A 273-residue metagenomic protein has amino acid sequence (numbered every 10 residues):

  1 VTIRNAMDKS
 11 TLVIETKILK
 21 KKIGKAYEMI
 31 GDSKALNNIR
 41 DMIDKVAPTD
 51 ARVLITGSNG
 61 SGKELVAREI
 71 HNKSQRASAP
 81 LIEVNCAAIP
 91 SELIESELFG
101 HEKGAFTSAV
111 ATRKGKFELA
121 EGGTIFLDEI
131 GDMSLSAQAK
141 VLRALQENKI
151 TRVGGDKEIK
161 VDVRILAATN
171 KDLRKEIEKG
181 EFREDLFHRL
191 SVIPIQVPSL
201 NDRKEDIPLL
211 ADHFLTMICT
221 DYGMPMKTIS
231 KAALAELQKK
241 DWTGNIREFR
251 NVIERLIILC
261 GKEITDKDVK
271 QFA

Functional and structural regions predicted by a protein language model:
V1-R4, I14, D32-A35, S74-A79 (+2 more regions): Nucleotide-binding/hydrolysis machinery
T2-N5, N38, E69, E97 (+6 more regions): Alpha-helical transmission elements in cytosolic ATPase-linked domains
T2-S58: Flexible nucleotide-interacting loop at or near the entrance of a catalytic core
A6, A47, A67, A120 (+3 more regions): Small-residue (primarily alanine) positions within well-ordered alpha-helices, especially packing/interaction faces
L19, I39, S61, V84 (+11 more regions): Conserved RecA-like P-loop NTPase ATPase core
K20-I23, I70, S74, A88-L93 (+8 more regions): Hydrophobic aliphatic residues
M42-S108, E118-S134, D162, S199-K204 (+1 more regions): Conserved post-Walker A coupling segment in P-loop NTPases
T112-G122, F126, M133-K140, T151-N170 (+1 more regions): AAA+/SF3 P-loop NTPase mechanochemical coupling elements
